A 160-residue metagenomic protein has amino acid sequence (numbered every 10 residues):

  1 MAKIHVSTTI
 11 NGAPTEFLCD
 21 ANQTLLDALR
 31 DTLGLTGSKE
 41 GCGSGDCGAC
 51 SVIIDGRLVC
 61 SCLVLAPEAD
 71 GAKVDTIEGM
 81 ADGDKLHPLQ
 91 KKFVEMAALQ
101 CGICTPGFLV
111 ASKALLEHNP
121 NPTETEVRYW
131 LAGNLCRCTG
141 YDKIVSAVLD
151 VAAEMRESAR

Functional and structural regions predicted by a protein language model:
M1-R160: Signature of N-terminal electron-transfer/Fe-S-associated modules in redox systems
